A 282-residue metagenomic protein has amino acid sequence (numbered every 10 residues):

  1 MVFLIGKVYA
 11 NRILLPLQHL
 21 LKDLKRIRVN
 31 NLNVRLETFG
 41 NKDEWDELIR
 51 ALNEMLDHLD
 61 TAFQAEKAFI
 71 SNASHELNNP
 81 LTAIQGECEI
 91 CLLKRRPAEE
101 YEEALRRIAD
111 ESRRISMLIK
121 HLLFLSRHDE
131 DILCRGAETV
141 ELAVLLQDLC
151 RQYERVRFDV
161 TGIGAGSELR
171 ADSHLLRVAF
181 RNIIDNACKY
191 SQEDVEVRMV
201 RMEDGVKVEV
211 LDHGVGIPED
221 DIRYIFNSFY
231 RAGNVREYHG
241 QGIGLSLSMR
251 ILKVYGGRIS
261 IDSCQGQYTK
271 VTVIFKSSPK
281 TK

Functional and structural regions predicted by a protein language model:
M1-S71, L77, T82-E99, R106 (+8 more regions): Membrane-proximal HAMP signal-relay module
D57, T82-Y190, E196-R198, V215 (+2 more regions): DHp/HisKA dimerization helices and adjoining segments of the cytosolic kinase module in bacterial two-component sensor
V197, I259-D262: Short hydrophobic beta-strand elements within the C-terminal catalytic ATPase subdomain
V200, I274-K276: Residue-level recognition of strand-loop junctions within catalytic nucleotide-signaling folds
V200-V208: Short beta-strand-loop-beta element adjacent to the nucleotide/active-site pocket used for signaling
G205, G216, Q265-T272: Glycine-rich nucleotide-binding loop
D212: Acidic ATP/Mg2+-coordinating residue in the GHKL
V235-G244, Q267: Glycine-rich ATP-binding loop(s) of histidine-kinase-like ATPases
